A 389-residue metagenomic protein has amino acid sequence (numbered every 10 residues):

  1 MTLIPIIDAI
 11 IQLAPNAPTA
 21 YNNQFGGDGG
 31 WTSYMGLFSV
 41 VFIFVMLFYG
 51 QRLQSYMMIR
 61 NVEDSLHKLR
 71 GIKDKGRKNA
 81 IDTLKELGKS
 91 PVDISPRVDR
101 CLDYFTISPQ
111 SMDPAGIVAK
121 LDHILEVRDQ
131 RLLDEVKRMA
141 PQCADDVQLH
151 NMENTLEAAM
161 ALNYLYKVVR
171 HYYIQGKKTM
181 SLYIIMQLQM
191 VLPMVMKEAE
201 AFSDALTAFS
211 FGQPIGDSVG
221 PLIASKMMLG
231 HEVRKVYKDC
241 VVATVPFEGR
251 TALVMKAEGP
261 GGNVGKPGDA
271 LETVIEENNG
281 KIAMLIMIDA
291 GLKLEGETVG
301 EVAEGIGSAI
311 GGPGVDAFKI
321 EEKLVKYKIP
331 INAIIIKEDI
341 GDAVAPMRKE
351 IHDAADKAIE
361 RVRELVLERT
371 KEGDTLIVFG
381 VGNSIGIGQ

Functional and structural regions predicted by a protein language model:
M1-G29: Short, strongly hydrophobic alpha-helical membrane anchors
S33-Q51, A224: Alpha-helical membrane-embedded segments
R52-Y56: Membrane-interface capping segments at transmembrane-helix boundaries
M57-L222, K226-M228: Electropositive, gly/pro-rich neighborhoods at or near active sites that engage anionic ligands
K167-P346, H352, G382-G388: Conserved mixed alpha/beta catalytic, RNA-binding, or beta-rich assembly cores of soluble enzyme, regulatory
A283, D374-L376: Conserved acidic residues
A355-T370: A short, acidic, amphipathic alpha-helical segment used as a generic capping/interface helix at domain edges
F379: Short beta-strand immediately N-terminal to the catalytic nucleophile in serine-hydrolase-like folds
